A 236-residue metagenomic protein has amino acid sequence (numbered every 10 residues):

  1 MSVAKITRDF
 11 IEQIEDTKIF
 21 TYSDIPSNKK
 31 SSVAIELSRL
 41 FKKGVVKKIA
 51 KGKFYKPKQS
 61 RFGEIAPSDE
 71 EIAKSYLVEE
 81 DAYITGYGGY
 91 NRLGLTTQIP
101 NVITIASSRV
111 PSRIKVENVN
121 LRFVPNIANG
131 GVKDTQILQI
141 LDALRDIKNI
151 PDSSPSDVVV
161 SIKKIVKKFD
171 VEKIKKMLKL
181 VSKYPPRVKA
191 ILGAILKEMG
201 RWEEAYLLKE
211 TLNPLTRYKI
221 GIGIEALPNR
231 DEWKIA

Functional and structural regions predicted by a protein language model:
M1-V78: Short beta-edge/loop segments at beta->alpha junctions of small alpha/beta modules that act as binding/recognition
S32-I35, I84, T135: Short, well-structured alpha-helical interface segments that form or flank functional binding sites
I49-K53, Y76-V116: Short gly/ser-rich loop at a beta-strand->alpha-helix junction or flexible surface loop bordering the NTP-binding
E71, R122, D134: Short beta-strand-alpha-helix junction that forms the catalytic/metal-binding core of metal-dependent nuclease domains
E79, I127-T135: Structural motif
E117-P125: A short, charged helix-loop
V132-A236: Hydrophobic alpha-helical interaction segments
